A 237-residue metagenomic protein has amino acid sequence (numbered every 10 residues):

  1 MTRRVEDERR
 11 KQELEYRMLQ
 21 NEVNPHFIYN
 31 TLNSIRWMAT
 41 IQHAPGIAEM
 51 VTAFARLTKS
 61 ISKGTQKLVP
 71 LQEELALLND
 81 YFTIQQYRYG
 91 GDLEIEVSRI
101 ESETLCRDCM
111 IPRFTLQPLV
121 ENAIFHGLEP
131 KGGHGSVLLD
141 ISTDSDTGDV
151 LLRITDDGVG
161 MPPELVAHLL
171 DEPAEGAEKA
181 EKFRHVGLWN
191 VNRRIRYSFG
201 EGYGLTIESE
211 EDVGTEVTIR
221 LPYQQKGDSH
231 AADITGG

Functional and structural regions predicted by a protein language model:
M1-E208, E216: Two-component histidine phosphotransfer core
A53, S229-H230: N-terminal cationic amphipathic segment used for targeting or macromolecule association
T215-Q224: Short C-terminal beta-strand
H230-G237: Intrinsically disordered, low-complexity acidic/proline-/asparagine-rich linker or regulatory tail/stalk regions
